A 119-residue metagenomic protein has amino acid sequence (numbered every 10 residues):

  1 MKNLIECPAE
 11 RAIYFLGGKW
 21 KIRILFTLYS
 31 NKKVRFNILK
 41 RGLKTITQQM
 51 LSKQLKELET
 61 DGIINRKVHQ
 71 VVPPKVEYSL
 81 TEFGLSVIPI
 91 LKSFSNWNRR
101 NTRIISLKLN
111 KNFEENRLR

Functional and structural regions predicted by a protein language model:
M1-E6, T60-N65, E82-R119: C-terminal regulatory/oligomerization modules of transcriptional regulators
C7-M50, Q70, E77: N-terminal helix-turn-helix DNA-binding core of bacterial DNA-binding proteins
I22-R23, E57, P89: Basic, gly/Ser/Thr/Pro-rich low-complexity segments located predominantly at protein N termini
T27, L39-L43, Q54, R66 (+3 more regions): Residue-level detector of alpha-helical recognition elements and their boundaries
N31-K32, I46, L58, N98-N101: The DNA-recognition helices of helix-turn-helix-type DNA-binding domains
L51, L55-L58: Basic amphipathic alpha-helical segments that dock to polyanions
E59-S79: Beta-hairpin "wing" of winged helix-turn-helix
